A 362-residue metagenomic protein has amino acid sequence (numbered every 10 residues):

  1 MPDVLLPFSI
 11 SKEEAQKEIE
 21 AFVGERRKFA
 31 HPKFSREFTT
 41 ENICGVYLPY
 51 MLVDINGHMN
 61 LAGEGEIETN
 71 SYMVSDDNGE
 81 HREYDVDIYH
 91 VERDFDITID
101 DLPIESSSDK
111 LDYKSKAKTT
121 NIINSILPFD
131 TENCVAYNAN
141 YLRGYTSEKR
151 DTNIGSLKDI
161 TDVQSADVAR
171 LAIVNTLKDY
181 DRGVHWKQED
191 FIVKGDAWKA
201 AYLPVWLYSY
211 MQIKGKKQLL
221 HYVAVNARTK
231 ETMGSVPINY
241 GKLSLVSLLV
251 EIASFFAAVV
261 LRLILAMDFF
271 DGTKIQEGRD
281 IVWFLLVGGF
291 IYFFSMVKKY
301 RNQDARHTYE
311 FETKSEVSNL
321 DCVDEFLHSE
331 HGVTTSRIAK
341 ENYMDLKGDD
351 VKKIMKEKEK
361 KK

Functional and structural regions predicted by a protein language model:
P2-Q218, Y240, L245, I264-K274 (+2 more regions): Charged, low-complexity helical/coil segments in non-catalytic cytosolic or luminal regions
Q218-N239: Juxtamembrane amphipathic/hinge helix adjacent to a transmembrane helix
V246-R262, L285-G289: Canonical alpha-helical transmembrane segments of integral membrane proteins
D280-K298: Alpha-helical membrane-embedded segments
